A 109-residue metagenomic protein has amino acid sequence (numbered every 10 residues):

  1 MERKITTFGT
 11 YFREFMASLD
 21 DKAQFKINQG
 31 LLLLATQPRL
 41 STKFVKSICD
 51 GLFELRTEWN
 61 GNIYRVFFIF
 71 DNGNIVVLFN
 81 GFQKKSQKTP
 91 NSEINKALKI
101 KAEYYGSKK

Functional and structural regions predicted by a protein language model:
M1-I63, N72-V76, K85-K109: Basic, Lys/Arg-enriched alpha-helical interface segments
V66-F67: Hydrophobic/aromatic beta-strand elements that line small-molecule binding cavities or substrate pockets in beta-rich
F82: Residue-level signal for short, function-critical loop segments
